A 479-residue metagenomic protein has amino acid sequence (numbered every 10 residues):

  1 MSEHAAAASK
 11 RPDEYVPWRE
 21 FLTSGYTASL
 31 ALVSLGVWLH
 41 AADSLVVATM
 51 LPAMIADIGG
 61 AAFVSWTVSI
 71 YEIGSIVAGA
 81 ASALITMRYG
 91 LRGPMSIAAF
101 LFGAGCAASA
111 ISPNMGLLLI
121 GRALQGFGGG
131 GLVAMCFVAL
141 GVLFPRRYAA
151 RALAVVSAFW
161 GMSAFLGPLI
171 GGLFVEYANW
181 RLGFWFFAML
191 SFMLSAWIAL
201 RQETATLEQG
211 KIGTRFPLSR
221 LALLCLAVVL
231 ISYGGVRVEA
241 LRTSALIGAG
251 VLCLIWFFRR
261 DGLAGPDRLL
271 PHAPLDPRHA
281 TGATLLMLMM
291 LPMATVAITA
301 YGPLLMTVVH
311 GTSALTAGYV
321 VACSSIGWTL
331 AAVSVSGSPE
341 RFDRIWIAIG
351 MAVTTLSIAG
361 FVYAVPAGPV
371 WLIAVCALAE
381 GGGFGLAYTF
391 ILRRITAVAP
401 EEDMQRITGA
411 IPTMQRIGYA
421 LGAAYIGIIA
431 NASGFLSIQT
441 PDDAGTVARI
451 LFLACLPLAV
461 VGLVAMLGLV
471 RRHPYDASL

Functional and structural regions predicted by a protein language model:
M1-A42: Cytosolic juxtamembrane N-terminal segment immediately preceding the first transmembrane helix of multi-pass
P12-W18, S44, S69-Y71, A98-C106 (+7 more regions): Hydrophobic alpha-helical transmembrane segments
Y26-A42, V47-T49, G59-A62, T67-I70 (+9 more regions): 12-transmembrane solute porter fold
A31-S34, F100, R220-V228, A352: Alpha-helical transmembrane segments
A48, A134, V155, W160-G172 (+5 more regions): Glycine/proline-centered helix-kink
S82-R215: Helix-loop-helix hairpins in multi-pass membrane proteins, especially solute transporters
A107-A108, L173, V229, Y233 (+2 more regions): Alpha-helical transmembrane segments of multipass membrane proteins
E176-L286: Hydrophobic transmembrane-helix bundles of small-molecule transporters
